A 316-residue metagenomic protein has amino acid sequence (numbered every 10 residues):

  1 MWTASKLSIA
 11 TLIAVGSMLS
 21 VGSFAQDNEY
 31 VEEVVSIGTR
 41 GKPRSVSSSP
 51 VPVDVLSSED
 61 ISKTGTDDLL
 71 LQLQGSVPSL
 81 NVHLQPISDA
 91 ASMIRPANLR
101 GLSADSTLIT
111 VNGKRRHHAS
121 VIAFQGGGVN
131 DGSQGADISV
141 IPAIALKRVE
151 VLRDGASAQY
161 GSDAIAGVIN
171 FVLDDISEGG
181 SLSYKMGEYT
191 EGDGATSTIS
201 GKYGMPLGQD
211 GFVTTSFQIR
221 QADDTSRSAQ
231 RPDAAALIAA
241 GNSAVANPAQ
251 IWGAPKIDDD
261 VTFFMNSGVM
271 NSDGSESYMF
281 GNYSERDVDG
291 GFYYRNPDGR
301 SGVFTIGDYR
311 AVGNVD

Functional and structural regions predicted by a protein language model:
E33-T64, A91, S120-D131, G180: N-terminal periplasmic "start-of-domain" segments of outer-membrane beta-barrel proteins
S49-Q74, P96-L102, S133-S139, M186-T190 (+2 more regions): Short, polar/charged loop or turn motifs at beta-strand boundaries
V53, I61, L73, V149 (+3 more regions): Non-catalytic regulatory/gating segments with a bias toward low-complexity or hydrophobic composition
L69, T107, I176-G180, Q209-V213 (+1 more regions): Outer-envelope beta-barrel architecture signal
L69-Q72, S76, A97, T110 (+3 more regions): N-terminal periplasmic accessory domains that precede and gate Gram-negative outer-membrane beta-barrel machines
Q74-A119: Extracytoplasmic beta-strand/coil segments of soluble accessory domains associated with Gram-negative outer-membrane
K114-R153, G307, G313: Short acidic/polar hinge/loop motifs at secondary-structure boundaries that mediate gating or recognition
E191-D316: Transmembrane beta-barrel wall of Gram-negative outer-membrane proteins
